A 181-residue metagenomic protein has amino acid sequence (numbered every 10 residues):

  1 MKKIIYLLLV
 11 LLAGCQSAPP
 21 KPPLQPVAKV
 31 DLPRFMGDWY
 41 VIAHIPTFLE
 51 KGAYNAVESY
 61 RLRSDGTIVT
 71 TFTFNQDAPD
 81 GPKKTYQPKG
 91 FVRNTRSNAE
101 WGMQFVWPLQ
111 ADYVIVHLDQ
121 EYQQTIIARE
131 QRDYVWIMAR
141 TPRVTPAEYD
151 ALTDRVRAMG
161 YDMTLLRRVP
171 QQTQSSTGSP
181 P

Functional and structural regions predicted by a protein language model:
I4-A13: Sec-dependent N-terminal signal peptides
C15-P181: A beta-rich soluble binding module of mature secreted/lumenal proteins
